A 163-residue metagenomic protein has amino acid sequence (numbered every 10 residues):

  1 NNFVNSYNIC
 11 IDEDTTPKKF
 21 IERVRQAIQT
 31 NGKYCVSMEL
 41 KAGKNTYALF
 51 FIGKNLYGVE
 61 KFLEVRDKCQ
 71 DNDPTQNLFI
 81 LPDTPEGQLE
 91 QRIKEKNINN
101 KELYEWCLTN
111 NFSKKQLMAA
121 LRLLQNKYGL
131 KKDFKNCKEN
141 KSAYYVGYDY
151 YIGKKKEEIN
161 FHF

Functional and structural regions predicted by a protein language model:
N1-F163: Class I S-adenosyl-L-methionine-dependent methyltransferase catalytic core
